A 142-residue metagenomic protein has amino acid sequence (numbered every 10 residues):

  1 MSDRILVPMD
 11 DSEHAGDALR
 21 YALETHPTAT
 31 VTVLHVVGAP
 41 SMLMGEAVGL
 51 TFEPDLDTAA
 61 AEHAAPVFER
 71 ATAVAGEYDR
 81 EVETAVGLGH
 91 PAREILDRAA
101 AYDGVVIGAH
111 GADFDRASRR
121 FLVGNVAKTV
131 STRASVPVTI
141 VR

Functional and structural regions predicted by a protein language model:
M1, A100-Y102, R133: Alpha-helix C-terminal capping/helix-to-coil transition sites in glycosyltransferase folds
D3-L50: Small/aliphatic-rich secondary-structure junction motif
H26-P27, V126, R133-S135: Short, structured coil segments at secondary-structure junctions
T32-L34, E83-G87, T139: General small-molecule cofactor/ligand-binding pocket signal
H35, G108-G111, R142: Short secondary-structure boundary segments
F52-P66, R120: A short acidic, glycine-rich active-site loop that binds or catalyzes chemistry on phosphate/adenosine moieties
A73-V105: Structural beta-alpha unit
I107-T129: Glycine-rich, Arg-bearing micro-motifs that act as flexible, cationic patches
